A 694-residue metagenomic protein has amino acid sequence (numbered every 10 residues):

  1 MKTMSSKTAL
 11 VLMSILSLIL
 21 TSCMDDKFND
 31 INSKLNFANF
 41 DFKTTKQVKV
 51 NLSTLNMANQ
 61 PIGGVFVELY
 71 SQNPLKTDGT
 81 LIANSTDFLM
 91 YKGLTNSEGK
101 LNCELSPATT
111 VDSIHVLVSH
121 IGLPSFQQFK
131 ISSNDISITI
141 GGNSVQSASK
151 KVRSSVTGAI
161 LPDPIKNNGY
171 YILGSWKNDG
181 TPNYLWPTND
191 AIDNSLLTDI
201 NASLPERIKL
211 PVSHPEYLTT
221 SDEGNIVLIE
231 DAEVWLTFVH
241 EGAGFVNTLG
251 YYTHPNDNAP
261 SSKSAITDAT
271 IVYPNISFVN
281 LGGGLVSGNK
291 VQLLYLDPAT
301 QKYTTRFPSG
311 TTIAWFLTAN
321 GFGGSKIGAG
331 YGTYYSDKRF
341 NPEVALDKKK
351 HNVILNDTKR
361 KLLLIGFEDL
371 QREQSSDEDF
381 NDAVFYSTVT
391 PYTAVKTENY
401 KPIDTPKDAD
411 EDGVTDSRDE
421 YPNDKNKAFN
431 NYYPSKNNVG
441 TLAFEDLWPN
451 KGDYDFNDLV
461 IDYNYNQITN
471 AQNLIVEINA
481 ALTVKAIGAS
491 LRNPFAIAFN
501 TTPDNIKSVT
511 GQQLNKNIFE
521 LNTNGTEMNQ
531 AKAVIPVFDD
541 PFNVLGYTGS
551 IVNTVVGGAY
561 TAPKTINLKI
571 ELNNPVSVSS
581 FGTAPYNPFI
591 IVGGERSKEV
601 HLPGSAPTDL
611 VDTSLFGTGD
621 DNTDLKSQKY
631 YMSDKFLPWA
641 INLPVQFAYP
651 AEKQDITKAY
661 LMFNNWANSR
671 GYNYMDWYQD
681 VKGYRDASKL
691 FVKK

Functional and structural regions predicted by a protein language model:
K2-V11: Bacterial N-terminal signal peptides that target proteins for export
S14-S17, T415: Processing junctions and N-termini across compartments
I19-S22: C-terminal motif of bacterial Sec signal peptides marking the signal peptidase cleavage site
K27-D410, V414, E420, K427-K694: Extracellular distal adhesion/interaction modules in secreted or cell-surface proteins
